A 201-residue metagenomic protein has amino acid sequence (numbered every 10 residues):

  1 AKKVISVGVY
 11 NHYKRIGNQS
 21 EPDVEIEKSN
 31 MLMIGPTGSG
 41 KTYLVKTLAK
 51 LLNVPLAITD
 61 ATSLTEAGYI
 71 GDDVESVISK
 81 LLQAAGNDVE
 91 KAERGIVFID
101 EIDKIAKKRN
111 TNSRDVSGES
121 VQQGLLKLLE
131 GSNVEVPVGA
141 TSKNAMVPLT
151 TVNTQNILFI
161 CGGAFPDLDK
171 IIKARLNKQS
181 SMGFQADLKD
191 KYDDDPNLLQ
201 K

Functional and structural regions predicted by a protein language model:
A1-A57, A61-I70, V74-K201: AAA+ P-loop NTPase nucleotide-binding core of proteostasis motors
